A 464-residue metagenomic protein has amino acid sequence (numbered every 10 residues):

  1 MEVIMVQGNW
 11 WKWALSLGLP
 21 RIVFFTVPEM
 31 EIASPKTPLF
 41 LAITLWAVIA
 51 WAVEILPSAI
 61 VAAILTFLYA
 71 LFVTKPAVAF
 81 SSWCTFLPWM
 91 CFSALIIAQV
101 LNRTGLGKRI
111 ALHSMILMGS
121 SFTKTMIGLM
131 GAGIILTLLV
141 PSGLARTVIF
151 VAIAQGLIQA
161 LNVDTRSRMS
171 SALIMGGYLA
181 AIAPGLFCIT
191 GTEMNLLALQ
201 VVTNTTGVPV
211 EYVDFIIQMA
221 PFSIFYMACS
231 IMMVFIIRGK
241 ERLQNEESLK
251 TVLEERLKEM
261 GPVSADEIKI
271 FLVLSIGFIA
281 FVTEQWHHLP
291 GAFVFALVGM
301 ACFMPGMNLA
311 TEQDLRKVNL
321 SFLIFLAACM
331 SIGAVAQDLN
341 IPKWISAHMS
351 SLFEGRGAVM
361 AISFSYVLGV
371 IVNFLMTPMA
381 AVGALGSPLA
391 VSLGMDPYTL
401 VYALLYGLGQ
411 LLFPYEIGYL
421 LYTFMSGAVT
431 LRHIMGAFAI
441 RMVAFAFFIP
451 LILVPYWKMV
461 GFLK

Functional and structural regions predicted by a protein language model:
M1-M90, D214-A347, R441-A446, P450-K464: Hydrophobic transmembrane alpha-helices of multi-pass small-molecule transporters
E2-I4, Q159-K240, D396, L420-W457: Membrane-core helix-loop-helix motifs of multi-pass transport proteins
K36-L39, C84-P88, S114-G131, V163-M175 (+4 more regions): Membrane-interfacial loop-to-helix junctions in multi-pass transporters
I49-P57, A132-S142, Y178-I189, V282-W286 (+2 more regions): Transmembrane alpha-helix interface/packing and boundary motifs in multi-pass membrane proteins, characterized by
T66, L144-Q159, I174, C188-T205 (+4 more regions): Re-entrant/interfacial helical elements at transmembrane boundaries that shape and gate the permeation pathway
V78-S81, R109-G119, G156-Q159, Q313-K317 (+3 more regions): Short amphipathic alpha-helical coupling elements at transmembrane boundaries
F86-I96, V140-A145, F215-I231, Y398-G409: Alpha-helical transmembrane segments
M118-I153, E354-Y406: Hydrophobic alpha-helical transmembrane segments of multi-pass integral membrane proteins, predominantly secondary
